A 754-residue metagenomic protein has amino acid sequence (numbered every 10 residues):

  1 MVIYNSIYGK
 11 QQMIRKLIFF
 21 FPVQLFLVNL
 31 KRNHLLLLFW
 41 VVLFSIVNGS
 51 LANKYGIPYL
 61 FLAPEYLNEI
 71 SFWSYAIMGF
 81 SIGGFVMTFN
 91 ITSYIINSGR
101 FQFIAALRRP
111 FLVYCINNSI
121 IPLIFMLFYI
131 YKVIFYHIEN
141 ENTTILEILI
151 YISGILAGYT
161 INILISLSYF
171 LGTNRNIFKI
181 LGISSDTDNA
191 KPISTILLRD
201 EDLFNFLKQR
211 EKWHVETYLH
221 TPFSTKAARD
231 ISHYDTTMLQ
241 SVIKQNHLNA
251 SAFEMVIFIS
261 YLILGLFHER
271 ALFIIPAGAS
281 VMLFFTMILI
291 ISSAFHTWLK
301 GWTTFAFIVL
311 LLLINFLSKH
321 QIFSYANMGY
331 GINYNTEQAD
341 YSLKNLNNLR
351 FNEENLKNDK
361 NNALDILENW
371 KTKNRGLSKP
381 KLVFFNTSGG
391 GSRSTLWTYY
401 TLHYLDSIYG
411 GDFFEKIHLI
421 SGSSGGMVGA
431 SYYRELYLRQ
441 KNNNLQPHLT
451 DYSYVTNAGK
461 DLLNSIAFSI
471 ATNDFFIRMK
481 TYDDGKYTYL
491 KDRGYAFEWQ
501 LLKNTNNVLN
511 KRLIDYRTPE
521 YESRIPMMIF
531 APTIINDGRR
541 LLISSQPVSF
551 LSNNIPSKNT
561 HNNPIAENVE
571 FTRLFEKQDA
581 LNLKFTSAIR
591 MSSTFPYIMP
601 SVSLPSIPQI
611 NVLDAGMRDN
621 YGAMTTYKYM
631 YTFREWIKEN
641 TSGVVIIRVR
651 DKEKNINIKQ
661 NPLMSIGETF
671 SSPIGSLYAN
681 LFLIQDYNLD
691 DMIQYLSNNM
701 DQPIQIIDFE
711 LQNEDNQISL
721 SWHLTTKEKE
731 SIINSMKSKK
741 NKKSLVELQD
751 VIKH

Functional and structural regions predicted by a protein language model:
V2-H754: Catalytic domains of lipid- and phosphate-ester/thioester hydrolases
